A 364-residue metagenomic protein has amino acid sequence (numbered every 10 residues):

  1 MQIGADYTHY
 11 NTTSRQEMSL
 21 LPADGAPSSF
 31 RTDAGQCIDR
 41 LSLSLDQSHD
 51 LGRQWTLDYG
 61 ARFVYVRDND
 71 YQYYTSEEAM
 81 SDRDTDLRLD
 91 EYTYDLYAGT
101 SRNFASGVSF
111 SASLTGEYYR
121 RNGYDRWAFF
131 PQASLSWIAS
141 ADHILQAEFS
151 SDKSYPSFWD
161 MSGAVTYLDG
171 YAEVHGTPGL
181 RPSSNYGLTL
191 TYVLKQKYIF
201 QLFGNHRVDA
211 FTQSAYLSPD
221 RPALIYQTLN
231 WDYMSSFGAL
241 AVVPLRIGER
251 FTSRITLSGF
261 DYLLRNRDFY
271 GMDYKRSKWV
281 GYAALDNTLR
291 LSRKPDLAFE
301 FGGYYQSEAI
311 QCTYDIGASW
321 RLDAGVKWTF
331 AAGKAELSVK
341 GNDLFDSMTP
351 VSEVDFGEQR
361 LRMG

Functional and structural regions predicted by a protein language model:
M1-R126, P131, I138, I199-F200 (+2 more regions): Face-selective signature of the C-terminal outer-membrane beta-barrel domain
Y7-T13, F63-N69, L114-N122, F149-Y155 (+8 more regions): Transmembrane beta-strands of outer-membrane beta-barrel pores
T13-D24, N69-E78, R121-F130, F158-T166 (+6 more regions): Outer-membrane beta-barrel translocator domains and adjoining extracellular loop/strand segments of Gram-negative
G25-D33, E78-D86, E117-N122, A172-P178 (+5 more regions): Extracellular loop and loop/strand-boundary signature of outer-membrane beta-barrel proteins
C37-L41, R88-Y94, D125-F129, P182-L188 (+5 more regions): Residues that define the transmembrane beta-barrel architecture of outer-membrane proteins
L89, K153-V208, L224-G238, V243-R246: Outer-membrane beta-barrel signature, preferentially recognizing the C-terminal barrel domain of Gram-negative
N230-Q306: Gram-negative outer-membrane beta-barrel transporters
F330-G364: C-terminal beta-signal and adjacent terminal beta-strands/loops of Gram-negative outer-membrane beta-barrel proteins
